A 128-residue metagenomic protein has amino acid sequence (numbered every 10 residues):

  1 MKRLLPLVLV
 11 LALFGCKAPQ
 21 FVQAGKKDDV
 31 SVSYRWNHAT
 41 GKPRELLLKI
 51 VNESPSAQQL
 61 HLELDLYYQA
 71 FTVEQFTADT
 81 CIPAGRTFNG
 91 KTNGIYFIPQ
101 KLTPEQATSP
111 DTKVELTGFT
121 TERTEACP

Functional and structural regions predicted by a protein language model:
L4-L13: Sec-dependent N-terminal signal peptides
P19-K42: Low-complexity, acidic Ser/Thr/Pro/Gly-rich terminal tails and inter-domain linkers that flank the onset of structured
R44-L48: Structural beta-strand segments of beta-rich domains
I50-S56: Asparagine-centered strand-capping/turn motif at beta-strand->loop junctions
A57-L64: Short, hydrophobic/aromatic beta-strand segments
Q69-Q106: Intrinsically disordered, low-complexity Pro/Gly/Ser/Thr-rich segments with frequent PxxP/GP/PP motifs and embedded
G94-P128: Terminal connector regions
